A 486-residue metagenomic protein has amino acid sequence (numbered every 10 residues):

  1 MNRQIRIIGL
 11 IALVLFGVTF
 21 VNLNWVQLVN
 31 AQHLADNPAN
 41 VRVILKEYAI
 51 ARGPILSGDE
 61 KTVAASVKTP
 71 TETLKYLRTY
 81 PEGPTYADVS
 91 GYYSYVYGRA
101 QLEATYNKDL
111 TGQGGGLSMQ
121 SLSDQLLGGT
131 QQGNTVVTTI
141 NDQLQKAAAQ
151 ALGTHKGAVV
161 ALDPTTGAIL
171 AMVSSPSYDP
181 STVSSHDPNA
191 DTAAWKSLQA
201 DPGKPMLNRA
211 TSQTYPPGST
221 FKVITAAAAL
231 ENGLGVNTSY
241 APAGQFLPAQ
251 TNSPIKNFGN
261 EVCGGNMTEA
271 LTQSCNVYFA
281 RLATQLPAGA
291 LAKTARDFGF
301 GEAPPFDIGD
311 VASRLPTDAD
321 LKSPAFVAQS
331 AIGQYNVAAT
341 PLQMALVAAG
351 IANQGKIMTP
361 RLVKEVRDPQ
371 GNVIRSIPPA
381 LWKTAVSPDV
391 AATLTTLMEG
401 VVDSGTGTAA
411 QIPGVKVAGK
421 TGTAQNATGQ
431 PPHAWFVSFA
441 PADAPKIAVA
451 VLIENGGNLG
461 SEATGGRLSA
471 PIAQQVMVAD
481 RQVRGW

Functional and structural regions predicted by a protein language model:
M1-T192, P202-P205, S212-P216, G289-D297 (+2 more regions): Periplasmic/cell-envelope proteins involved in peptidoglycan metabolism and beta-lactam response
L170-S219, I224-N455, G465: Beta-lactam-recognizing serine transpeptidase/beta-lactamase-like catalytic domain environment
